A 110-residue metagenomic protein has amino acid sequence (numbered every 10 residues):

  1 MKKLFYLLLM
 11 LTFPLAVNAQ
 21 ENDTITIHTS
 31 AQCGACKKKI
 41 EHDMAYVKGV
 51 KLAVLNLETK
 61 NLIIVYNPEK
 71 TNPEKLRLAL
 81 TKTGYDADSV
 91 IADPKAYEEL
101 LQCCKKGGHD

Functional and structural regions predicted by a protein language model:
M1-N22: Bacterial Sec-dependent N-terminal signal peptides
Q20-T26, H109: Cleaved targeting-peptide boundary
T26-I63: N-terminal targeting signals for Sec/Tat export/insertion, comprising classic cleavable signal peptides
I40-H42, K75-T83: Short amphipathic alpha-helices in soluble, non-transmembrane regions that often serve as interface/regulatory elements
L57-V65, K95-L101: Surface-exposed aromatic
N67-T71: Helix N-cap motif at beta-to-alpha junctions
G84-A96: Conserved short beta-strand edge segments in small beta-sheet-based binding/regulatory domains
E98-D110: Short, low-order "capping/linker" segments at domain edges
